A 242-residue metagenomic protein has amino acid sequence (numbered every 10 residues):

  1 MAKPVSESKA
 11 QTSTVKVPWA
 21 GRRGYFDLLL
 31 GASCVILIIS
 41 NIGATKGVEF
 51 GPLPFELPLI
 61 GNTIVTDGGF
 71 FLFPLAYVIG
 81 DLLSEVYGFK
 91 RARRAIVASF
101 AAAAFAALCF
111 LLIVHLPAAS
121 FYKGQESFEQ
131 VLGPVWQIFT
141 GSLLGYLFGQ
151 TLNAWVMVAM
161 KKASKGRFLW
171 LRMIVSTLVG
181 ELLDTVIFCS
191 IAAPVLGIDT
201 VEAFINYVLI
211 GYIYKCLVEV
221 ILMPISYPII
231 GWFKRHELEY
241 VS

Functional and structural regions predicted by a protein language model:
V15-G31: N-terminal membrane topogenic signal
C34-F50: Alpha-helical transmembrane segments of multi-pass membrane proteins
A44, V48, A106-V114, G149 (+4 more regions): Alpha-helical transmembrane segments and their lipid-water interface positions in multi-pass membrane proteins
F71-L82: Central hydrophobic cores of alpha-helical transmembrane segments in multi-pass inner-membrane proteins across all
V97, A103-F121, S142, Y146 (+2 more regions): Transmembrane alpha-helix/helix-exit interface in multi-pass inner-membrane proteins
L112-Q137: Membrane-interface interhelical connector segments
A163-L182, V241: Internal alpha-helical transmembrane segments of multi-pass membrane proteins
E202-S242: Long hydrophobic alpha-helical segments typical of transmembrane helices together with their membrane-interfacial
